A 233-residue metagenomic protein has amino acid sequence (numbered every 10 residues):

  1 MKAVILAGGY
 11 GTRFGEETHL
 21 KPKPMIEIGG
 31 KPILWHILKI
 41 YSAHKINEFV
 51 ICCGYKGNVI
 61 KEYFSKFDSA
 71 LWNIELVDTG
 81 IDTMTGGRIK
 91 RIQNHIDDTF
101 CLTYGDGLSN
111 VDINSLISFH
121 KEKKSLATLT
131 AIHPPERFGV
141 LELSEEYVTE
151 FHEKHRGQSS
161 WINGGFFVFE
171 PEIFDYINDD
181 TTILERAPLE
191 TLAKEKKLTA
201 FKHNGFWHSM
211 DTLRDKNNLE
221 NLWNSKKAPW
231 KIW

Functional and structural regions predicted by a protein language model:
K2-I5, R13, E27, K31-Y104 (+4 more regions): Conserved N-terminal catalytic core of the sugar/cofactor nucleotidyltransferase
Y10, K21, K56, G107 (+2 more regions): A generic "binding-loop/recognition-motif" signal
E16-H19, K154: Conserved catalytic-core motifs of eukaryotic protein kinase domains, centered on the activation segment
M25, V140-L143, L189, A200: A structural signal for short hydrophobic beta-strand segments in well-ordered beta-sheet cores
G54, V77-T79, T130, F201-H203 (+1 more regions): Conserved beta-strand termini and adjacent loop/short-helix elements that scaffold enzyme active sites in alpha/beta
Y55, T128-L141: Short beta-strand-to-loop element that shapes/binds the nucleotide-sugar donor at the catalytic cleft/hinge
F100-C101, L108, N114-K121, H133-P135 (+1 more regions): Catalytic-core segments of class I nucleotidyltransferases/pyrophosphorylases that form NMP-activated intermediates
